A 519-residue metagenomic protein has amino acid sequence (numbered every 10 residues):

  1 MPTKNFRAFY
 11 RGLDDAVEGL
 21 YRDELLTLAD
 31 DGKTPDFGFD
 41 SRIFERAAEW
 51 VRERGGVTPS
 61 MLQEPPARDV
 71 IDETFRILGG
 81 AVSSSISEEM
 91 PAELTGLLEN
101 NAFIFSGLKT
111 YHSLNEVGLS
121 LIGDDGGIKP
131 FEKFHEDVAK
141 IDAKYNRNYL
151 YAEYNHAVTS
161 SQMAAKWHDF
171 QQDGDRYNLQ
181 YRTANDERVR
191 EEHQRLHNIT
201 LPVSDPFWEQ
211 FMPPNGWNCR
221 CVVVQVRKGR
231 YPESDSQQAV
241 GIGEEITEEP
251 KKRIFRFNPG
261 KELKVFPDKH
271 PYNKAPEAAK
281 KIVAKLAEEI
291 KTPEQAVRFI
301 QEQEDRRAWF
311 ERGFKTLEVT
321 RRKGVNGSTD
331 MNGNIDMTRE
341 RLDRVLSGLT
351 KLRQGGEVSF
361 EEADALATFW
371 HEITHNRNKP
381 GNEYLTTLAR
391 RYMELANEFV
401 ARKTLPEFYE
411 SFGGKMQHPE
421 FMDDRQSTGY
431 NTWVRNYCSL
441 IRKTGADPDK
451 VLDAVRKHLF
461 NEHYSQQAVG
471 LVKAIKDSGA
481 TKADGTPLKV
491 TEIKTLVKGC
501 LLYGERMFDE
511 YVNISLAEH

Functional and structural regions predicted by a protein language model:
M1-D142, R227-V358, E362, K450-A454 (+3 more regions): N-terminal leader/targeting and assembly helices and adjacent pre-domain segments
G123, F131-D175: Internal glycine-rich, Lys/Arg-flanked active-site/core loops of soluble domains
L150, E362, L366, A389 (+1 more regions): Hydrophobic (often cysteine-bearing) scaffold residues that line and stabilize catalytic clefts of nucleotide/cofactor
A157-Y231, E372-P380: Conserved short secondary-structure elements within globular domains
Q237-T247, E420-I441: Short secondary-structure subsegments characteristic of cysteine-rich extracellular domains
A363-E383, E398, R402: Active-site recognition of the HExxH zinc-binding catalytic motif
T387-W433: Post-HExxH zinc-binding segment in Zn-dependent metallohydrolases
D453-N461: Non-catalytic terminal regions with compositionally biased, polar/charged low complexity
